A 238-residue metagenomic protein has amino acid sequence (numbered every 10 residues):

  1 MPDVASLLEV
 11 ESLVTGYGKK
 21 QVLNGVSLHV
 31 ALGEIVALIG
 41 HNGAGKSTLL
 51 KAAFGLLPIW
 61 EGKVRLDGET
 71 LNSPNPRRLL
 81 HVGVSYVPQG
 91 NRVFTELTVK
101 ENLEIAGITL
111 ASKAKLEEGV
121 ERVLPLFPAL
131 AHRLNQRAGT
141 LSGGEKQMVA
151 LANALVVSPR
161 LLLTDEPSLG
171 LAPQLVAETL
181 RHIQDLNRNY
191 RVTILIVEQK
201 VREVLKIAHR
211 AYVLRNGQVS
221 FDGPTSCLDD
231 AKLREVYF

Functional and structural regions predicted by a protein language model:
G18, P58, V99-E118, L126-P128 (+1 more regions): ABC-type ATPase nucleotide-binding domains, specifically the catalytic core motifs of the NBD
I39-H41: The feature captures the beta-strand-to-loop junction immediately N-terminal to the Walker
F54: Helix-to-loop junction immediately C-terminal to a conserved catalytic motif
G62-L71, V82, K115-V120, F221-G223: Conserved ABC transporter NBD signature motif
R137-L141: Conserved ABC ATPase signature
V156-R160: A short, proline-enriched helix->beta-strand linker immediately N-terminal to the Walker B motif in ABC-type P-loop
A177-R191: Helical segment within the ABC ATPase nucleotide-binding domain
